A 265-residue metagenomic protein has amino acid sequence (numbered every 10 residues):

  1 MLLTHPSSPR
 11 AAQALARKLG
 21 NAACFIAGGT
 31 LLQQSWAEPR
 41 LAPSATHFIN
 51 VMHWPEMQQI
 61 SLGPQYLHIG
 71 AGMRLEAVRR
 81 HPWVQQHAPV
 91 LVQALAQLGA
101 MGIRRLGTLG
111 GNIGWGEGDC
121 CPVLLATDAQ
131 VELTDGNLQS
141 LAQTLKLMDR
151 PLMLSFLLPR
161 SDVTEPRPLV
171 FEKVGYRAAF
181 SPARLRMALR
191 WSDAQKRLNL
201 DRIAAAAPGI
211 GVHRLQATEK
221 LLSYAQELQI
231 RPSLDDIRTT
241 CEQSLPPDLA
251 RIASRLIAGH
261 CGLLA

Functional and structural regions predicted by a protein language model:
M1-A265: C-terminal structural segment of proteins
